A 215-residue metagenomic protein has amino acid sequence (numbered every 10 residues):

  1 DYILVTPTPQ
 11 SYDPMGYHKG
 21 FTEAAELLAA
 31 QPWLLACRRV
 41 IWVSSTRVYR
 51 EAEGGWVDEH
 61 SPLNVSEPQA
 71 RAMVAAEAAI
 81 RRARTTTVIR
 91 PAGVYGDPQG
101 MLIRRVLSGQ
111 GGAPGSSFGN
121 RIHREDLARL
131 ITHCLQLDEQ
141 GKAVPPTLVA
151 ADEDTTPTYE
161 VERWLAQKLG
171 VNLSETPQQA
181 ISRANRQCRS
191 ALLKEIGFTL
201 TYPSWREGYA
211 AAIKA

Functional and structural regions predicted by a protein language model:
D1-I41, A75: NAD(P)-cofactor binding segment of oxidoreductase domains
H18-T22, G55-I80, G96, N120-I122 (+1 more regions): Short-chain dehydrogenase/reductase
L27-P68: Conserved Rossmann-fold NAD(P)-dependent oxidoreductase catalytic core, especially the SDR/UDP-sugar
S45, E77-D97: Conserved beta-loop-beta element that borders a ligand/cofactor-binding pocket
I89, L127, I131, A150 (+3 more regions): Non-catalytic, hydrophobic alpha-helical segments
V94, M101-R104, A113-L135: Substrate-positioning beta->alpha
A128-H133, L137-A184: Mid/C-terminal beta-alpha module of Rossmann-like enzyme folds, strongest in SDR-family dehydrogenases/epimerases
Q136, A180-A215: C-terminal amphipathic/interface module of NAD(P)-dependent oxidoreductases and related NAD-binding regulators
